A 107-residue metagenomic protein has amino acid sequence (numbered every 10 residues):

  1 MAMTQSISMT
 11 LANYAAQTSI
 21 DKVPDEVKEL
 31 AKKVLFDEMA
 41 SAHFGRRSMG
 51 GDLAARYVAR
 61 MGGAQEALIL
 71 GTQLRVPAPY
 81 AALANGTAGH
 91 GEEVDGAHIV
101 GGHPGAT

Functional and structural regions predicted by a protein language model:
A2-T107: N-terminal core-entry segment
